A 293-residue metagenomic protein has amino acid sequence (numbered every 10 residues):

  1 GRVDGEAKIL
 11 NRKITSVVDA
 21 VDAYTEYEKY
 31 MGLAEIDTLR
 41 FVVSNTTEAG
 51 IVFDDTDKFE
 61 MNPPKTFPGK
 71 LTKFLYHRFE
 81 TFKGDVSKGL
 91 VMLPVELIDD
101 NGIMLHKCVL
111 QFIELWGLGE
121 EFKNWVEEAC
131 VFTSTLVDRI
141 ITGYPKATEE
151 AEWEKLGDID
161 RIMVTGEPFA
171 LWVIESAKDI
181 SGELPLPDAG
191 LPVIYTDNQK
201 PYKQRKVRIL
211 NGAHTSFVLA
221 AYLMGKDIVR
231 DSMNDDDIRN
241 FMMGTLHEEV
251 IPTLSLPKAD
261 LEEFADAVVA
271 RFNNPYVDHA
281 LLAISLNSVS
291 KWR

Functional and structural regions predicted by a protein language model:
G1-R293: Substrate/ligand-engaging "lid" and interaction regions
